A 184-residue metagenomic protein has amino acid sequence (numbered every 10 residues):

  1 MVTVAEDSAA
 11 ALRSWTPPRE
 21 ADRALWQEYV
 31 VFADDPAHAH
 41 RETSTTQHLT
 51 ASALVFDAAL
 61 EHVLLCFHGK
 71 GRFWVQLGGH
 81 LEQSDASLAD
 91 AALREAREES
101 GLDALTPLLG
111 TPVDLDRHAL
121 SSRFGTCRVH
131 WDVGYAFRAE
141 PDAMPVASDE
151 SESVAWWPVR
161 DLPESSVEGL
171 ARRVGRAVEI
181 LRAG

Functional and structural regions predicted by a protein language model:
M1-P18: N-terminal leader/capping segments at the start of a protein or of a new domain
S14-S52: Acidic, metal-coordinating catalytic segment for phosphate/diphosphate chemistry, firing primarily on the Nudix
D35, S44, G69, Q76 (+3 more regions): Residue-level signal for pocket-adjacent positions within structured domains
H40-Q76: N-terminal strand-loop-strand
V75-Q83: Short helix/strand-bridging catalytic loops that position acidic/His residues to coordinate divalent metals and engage
E82-R173: Unchanged
R172-G184: Charged phosphate-binding loop/patch that engages nucleotide di/tri-phosphates or the phosphate backbone of nucleic
